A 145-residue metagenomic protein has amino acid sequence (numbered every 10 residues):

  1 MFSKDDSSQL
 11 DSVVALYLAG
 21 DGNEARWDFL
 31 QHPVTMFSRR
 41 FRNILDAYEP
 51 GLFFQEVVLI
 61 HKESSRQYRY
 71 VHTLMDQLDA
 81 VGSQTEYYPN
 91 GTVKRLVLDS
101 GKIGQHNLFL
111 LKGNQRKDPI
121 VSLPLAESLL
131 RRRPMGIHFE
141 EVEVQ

Functional and structural regions predicted by a protein language model:
F2-L10, E86-V93: Phosphate-binding glycine-rich loops and adjacent basic patches that engage nucleotide phosphates, nucleic-acid
S3-L30, V34: A glycine-rich, hydrophobic loop/mini-helix early in the fold
V14-L16, Q31-T35, A47-F53, Y87-N90 (+2 more regions): A short linear-motif detector with a strong N-terminal bias
T35-R42, P119-P124: Short coil/turn motifs at helix boundaries and re-entrant loops, enriched in small/polar and proline residues
R40-E49, A126-S128, R132: Short active-site loop/helix that positions an aromatic residue
P50-E56, G136-E140: Short secondary-structure junctions
V57-K62: Short, solvent-exposed loop/turn elements at beta->coil junctions and helix N-caps that rim active or binding pockets
E63-Q145: Acidic, proline/glycine-rich low-complexity IDRs
